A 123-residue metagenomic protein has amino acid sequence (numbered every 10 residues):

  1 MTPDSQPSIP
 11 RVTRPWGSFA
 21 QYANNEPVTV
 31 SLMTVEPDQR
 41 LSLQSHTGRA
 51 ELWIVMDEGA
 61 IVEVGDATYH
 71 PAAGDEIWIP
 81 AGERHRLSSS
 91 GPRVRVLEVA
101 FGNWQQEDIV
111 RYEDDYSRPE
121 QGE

Functional and structural regions predicted by a protein language model:
P3-T13, R86, S90-E123: Double-stranded beta-helix
P7-R49: A short glycine-rich, His/Asp/Glu-containing loop-to-beta-strand
P37-Q39, G48-R49, A67, E83 (+1 more regions): A generic "binding-loop/recognition-motif" signal
S42, V62-V64, V96-E98: Short hydrophobic/aromatic-rich beta-strand segments that constitute the beta-sheet cores of beta-sandwich/beta-barrel
S45-T47, V55, S89-P92: Short glycine/proline-enriched turns and hinge-like loops at secondary-structure junctions
G48-I61, G65: Glycine- and acidic-residue-biased ligand/ion/polar-headgroup-sensing regions
G65-R84: Short acidic-glycine-tyrosine-enriched beta hairpin
